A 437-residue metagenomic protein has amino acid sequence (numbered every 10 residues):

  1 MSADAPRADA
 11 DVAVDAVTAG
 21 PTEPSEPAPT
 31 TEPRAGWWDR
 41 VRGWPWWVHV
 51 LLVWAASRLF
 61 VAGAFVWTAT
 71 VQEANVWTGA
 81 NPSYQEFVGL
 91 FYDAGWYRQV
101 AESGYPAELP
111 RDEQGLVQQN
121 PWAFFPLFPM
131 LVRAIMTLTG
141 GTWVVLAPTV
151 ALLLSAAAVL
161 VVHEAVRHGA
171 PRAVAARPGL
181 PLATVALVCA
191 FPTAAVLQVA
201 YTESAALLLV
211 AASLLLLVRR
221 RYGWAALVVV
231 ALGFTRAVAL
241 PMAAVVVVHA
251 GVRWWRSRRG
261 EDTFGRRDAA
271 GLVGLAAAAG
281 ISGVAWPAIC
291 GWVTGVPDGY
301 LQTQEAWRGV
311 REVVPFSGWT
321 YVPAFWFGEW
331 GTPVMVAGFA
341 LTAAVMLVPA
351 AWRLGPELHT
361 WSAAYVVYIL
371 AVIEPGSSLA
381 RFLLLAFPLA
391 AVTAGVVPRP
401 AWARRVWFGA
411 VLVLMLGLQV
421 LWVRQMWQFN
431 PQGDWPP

Functional and structural regions predicted by a protein language model:
S57-E73, A243-T342, M346-P349, G355-S362 (+1 more regions): Membrane-lumen/periplasm interface segments of specific transmembrane helices in polyprenyl phosphate-linked
Y92-P110, Q114-G140, V314-G318: Short hydrophobic/aromatic helix or loop-helix immediately within or flanking a transmembrane segment in polytopic
L116-W122, P126, M130, L138-L160 (+2 more regions): Loop-to-helix entry region of an early transmembrane alpha helix in multi-pass inner-membrane enzymes
A134, L146-P171, A344-P349: Transmembrane-helix motifs of polytopic, lipid-linked glycan transferases
T142-V145, V162-A190, L208, T360: Transmembrane-helix signature of polytopic, membrane-embedded enzymes that assemble or transfer cell-envelope glycans
V150-L153, H168, A183-L215, W224 (+2 more regions): Multi-pass, polyprenyl lipid-linked donor-dependent membrane glycosyltransferases
A175, S213-W224, V397: Membrane-interface transmembrane helices that cradle and orient dolichyl/undecaprenyl
A276-G280, R399-Q428, P436: Signature aromatic-anchored transmembrane alpha helix within multi-pass, membrane-resident enzymes that catalyze glycan
